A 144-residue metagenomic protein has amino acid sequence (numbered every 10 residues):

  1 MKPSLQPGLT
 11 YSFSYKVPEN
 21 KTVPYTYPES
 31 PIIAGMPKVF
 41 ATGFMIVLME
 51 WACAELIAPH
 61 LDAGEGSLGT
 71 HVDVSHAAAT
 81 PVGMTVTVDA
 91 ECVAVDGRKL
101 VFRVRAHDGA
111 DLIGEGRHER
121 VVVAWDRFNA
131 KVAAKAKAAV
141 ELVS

Functional and structural regions predicted by a protein language model:
M1, V23, G35-M36, G64 (+3 more regions): Glycine-rich, flexible loop/turn motifs
M1-S4, L142-S144: Short, low-complexity, intrinsically disordered N-terminal peptides in bacterial proteins
K2-F40: Catalytic strand-loop segment that frames the active site of acyl-thioester-processing enzymes
L9-F13, L68-V72, M84-V88, R98-L100 (+1 more regions): A generic structural signal for short beta-strands and their flanking turns/coil linkers
S12-P18, S75, E119-V121: Generic structural detector for well-ordered beta-strands
F40-H60: Short, well-structured hydrophobic secondary-structure segments
C53-T87: Hydrophobic beta-strand-centered segment that forms part of the acyl-chain substrate-binding groove
P81-V82, E91-S144: HotDog/MaoC-like acyl-thioester-processing domains
